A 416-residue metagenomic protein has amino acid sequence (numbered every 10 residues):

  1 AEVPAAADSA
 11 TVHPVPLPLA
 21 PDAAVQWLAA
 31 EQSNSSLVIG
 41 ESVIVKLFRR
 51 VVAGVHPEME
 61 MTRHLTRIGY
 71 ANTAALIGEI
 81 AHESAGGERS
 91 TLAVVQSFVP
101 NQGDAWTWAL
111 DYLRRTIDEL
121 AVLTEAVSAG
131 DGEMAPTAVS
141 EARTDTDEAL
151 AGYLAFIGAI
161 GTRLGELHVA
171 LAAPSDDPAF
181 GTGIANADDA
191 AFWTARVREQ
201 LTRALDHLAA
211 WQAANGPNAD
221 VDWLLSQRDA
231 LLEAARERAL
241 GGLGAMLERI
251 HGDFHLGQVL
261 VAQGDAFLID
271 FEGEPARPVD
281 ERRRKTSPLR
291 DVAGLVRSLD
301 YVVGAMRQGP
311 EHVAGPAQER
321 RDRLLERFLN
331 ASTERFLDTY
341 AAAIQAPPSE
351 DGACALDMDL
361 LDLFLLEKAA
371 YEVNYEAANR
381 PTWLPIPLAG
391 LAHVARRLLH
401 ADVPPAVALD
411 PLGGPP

Functional and structural regions predicted by a protein language model:
A1-A210, L256, A262-C354: Conserved ATP-binding subdomain of kinase catalytic cores across diverse folds
A7-A23, A204-R249: An alpha-helical support segment within catalytic cores of ATP-dependent transferases
A159, E166, R196, W223-A230 (+1 more regions): Charged, amphipathic alpha-helical oligomerization/scaffolding segments
H168-L171, L201, L205, L232-R236 (+5 more regions): A structural signal for well-ordered alpha-helices, especially hydrophobic packing surfaces of coiled-coils
Q212, V279, N374-A377: Short amphipathic alpha-helical interaction patches enriched in hydrophobic/aromatic residues with interspersed Lys/Arg
A219, V313, R320-S349, L360-P416: ATP/Mg2+ or Mg2+-diphosphate-binding catalytic cores that bind nucleotide phosphates or diphosphates via glycine-rich
A239-G242, R249, R277, A346-L360: Acidic, serine/threonine- and proline-rich low-complexity regulatory regions
D253: Conserved catalytic-loop position in the HRD/HxD motif
